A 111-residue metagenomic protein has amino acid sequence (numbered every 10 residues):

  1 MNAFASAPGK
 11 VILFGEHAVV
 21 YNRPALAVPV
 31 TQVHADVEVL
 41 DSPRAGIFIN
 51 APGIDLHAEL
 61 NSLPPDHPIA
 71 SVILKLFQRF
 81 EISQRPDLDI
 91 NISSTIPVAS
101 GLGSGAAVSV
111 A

Functional and structural regions predicted by a protein language model:
M1-L102: ATP-binding N-lobe of GHMP and related small-molecule kinases
L102-A111: DPxDG-like acidic metal-binding loop motif
